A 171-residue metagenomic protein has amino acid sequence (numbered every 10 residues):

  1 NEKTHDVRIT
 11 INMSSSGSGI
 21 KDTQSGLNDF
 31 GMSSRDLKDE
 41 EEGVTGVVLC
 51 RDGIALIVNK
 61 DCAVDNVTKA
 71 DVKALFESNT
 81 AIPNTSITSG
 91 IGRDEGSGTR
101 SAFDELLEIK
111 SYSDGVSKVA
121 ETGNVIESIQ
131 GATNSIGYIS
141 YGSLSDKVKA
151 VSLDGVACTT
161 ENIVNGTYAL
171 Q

Functional and structural regions predicted by a protein language model:
N1-Q171: Exported/periplasmic ABC-transporter solute-binding proteins
